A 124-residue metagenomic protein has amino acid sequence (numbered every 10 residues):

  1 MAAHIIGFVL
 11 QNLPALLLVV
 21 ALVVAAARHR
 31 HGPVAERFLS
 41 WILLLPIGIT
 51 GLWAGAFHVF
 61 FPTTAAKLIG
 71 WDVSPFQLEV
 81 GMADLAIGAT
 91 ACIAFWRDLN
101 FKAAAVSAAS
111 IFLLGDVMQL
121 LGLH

Functional and structural regions predicted by a protein language model:
M1-A21: Hydrophobic transmembrane alpha-helical segments in integral membrane proteins
A2-F8, G70-M82: Short aromatic-rich membrane-water interface segments that cap or initiate transmembrane helices in multi-pass membrane
R28-H29, V59-A66, L120-H124: Juxtamembrane "helix-exit" motif on the non-cytosolic side of transmembrane helices
R28-L43, W96-F101: Membrane-interface helix-boundary motifs at transmembrane edges
L39-L43, T63-V73: Short juxtamembrane and helix-loop transition motifs at transmembrane-helix boundaries in membrane proteins
L44-F60, P75-C92: Core segments of alpha-helical transmembrane spans in multipass integral membrane proteins
A83-I87, A105-G122: Hydrophobic alpha-helical membrane segments
A94-A103, M118-H124: Membrane-helix boundary connector in multi-pass membrane proteins
